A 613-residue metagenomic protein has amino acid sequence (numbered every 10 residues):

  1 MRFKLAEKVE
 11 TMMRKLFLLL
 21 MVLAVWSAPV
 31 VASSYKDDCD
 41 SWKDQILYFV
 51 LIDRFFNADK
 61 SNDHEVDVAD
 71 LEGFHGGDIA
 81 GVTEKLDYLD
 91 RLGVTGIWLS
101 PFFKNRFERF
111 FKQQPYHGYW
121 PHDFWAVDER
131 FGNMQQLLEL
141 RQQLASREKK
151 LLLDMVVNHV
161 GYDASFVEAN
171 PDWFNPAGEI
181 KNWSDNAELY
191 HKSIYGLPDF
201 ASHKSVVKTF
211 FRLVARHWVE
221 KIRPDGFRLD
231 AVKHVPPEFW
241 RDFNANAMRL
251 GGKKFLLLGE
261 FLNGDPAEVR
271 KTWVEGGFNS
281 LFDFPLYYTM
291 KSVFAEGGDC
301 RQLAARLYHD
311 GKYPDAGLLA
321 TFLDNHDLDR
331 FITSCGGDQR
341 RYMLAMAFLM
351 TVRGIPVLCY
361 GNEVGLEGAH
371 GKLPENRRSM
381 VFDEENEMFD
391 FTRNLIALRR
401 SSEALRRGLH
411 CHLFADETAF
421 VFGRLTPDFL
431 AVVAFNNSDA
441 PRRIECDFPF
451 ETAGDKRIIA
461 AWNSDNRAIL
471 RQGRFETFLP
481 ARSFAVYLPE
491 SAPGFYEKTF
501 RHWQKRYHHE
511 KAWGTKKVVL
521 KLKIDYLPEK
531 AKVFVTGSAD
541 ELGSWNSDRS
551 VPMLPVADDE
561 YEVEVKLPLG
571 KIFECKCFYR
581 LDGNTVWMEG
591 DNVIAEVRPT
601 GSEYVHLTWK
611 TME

Functional and structural regions predicted by a protein language model:
R2, M12-L16: Positively charged n-region of N-terminal signal peptides that target proteins for export
L16-V25: Sec-dependent N-terminal signal peptides
V25-V31: C-terminal segment of classical bacterial N-terminal signal peptides
V31-L51, H64-V68, H75, T83 (+9 more regions): Carbohydrate-interacting/catalytic domains
K36-Q45, L51-I222, W240-G259, P266-V269 (+1 more regions): Substrate-binding/active-site clefts of carbohydrate-active enzymes
R141, L213-R216, E220-D225, A231-D315 (+7 more regions): Active-site-proximal helices and loops of the catalytic beta/alpha 8
A485, K571-C575: Exposed beta-strand face motif in extracellular beta-rich ectodomains
I524-I572, R580-T600: Aromatic-rich carbohydrate-binding modules that target alpha-glucans
